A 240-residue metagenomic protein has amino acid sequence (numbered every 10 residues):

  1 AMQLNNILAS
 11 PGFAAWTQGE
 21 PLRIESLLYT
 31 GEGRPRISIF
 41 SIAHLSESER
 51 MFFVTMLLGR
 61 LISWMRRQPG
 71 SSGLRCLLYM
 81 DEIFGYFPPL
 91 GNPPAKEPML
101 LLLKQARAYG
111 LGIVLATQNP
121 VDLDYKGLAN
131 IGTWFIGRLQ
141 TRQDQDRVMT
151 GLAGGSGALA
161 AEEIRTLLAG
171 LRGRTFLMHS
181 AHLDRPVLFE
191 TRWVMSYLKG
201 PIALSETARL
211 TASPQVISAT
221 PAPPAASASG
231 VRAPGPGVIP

Functional and structural regions predicted by a protein language model:
A1-L101: P-loop NTPase motor domains
A1-Q3, V114-L115, Q215, P223: Solvent-exposed, charged interface segments at domain starts and junctions
L22, S26, L61-I62, Y79 (+8 more regions): Charge-rich, low-complexity amphipathic helices in intrinsically disordered tails/linkers adjacent to domains
E25-L27, G173-L177, R185-P186, V231-P240: GHKL/Histidine-kinase-like ATPase module
P94-M195, K199-L204, A208, V216: Conserved ATP-driven motor cores of ASCE-family P-loop NTPases powering translocation/secretion/packaging/pilus
A208-R209, P214-P240: Charged C-terminal transducer/switch regions of large nucleotide-driven machines
